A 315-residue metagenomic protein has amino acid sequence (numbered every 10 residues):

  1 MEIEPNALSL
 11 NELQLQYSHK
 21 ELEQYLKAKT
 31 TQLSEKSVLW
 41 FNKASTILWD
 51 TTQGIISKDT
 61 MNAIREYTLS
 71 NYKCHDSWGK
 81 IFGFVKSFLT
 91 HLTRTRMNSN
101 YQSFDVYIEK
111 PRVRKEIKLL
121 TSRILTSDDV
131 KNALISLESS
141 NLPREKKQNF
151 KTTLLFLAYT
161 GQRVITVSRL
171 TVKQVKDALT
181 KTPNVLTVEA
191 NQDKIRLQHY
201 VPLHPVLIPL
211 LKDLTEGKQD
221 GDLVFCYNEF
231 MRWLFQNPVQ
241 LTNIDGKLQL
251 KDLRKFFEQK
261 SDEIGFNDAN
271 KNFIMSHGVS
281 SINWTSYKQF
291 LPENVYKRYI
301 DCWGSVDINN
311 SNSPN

Functional and structural regions predicted by a protein language model:
L22-L120, S136-L142: N-terminal core-binding DNA-recognition domain of tyrosine recombinases/integrases
G79, V113, L119, S127-V164 (+1 more regions): Basic, Lys/Arg- and aromatic-enriched nucleic-acid-binding interface segment
T90-N98, L157-T182, D268-N270: Short, charged phosphate-coordinating catalytic segments
R114-I135, D193-P205, Q219-F225: DNA breakage-rejoining catalytic core of tyrosine-based enzymes
L155, Y159, D252-G278: C-terminal catalytic core of tyrosine-transesterase DNA break-rejoin enzymes
T160, R169-L210: Conserved tyrosine-mediated DNA breakage-rejoining catalytic core shared by Y-recombinases
Q192, M275-N310: Catalytic-site neighborhood detector that most strongly recognizes the C-terminal catalytic loop/helix of tyrosine
H204-G246, D252-F257, D262: Active-site/catalytic core of tyrosine-dependent DNA strand-transfer enzymes
